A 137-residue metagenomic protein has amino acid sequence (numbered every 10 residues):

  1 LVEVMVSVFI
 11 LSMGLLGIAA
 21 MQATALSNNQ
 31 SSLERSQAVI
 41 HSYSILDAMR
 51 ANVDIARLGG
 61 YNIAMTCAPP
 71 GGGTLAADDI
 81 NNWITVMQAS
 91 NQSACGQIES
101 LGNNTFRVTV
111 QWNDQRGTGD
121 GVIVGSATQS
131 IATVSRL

Functional and structural regions predicted by a protein language model:
L1, A20-M21, R57-N62: Short amphipathic alpha-helical segments, especially helix-boundary/capping motifs
V2-S42: Aliphatic-rich helix starts adjacent to a transmembrane/signal segment
S27-L137: Flexible, low-complexity segments enriched in proline/glycine/serine and punctuated by aromatic residues
